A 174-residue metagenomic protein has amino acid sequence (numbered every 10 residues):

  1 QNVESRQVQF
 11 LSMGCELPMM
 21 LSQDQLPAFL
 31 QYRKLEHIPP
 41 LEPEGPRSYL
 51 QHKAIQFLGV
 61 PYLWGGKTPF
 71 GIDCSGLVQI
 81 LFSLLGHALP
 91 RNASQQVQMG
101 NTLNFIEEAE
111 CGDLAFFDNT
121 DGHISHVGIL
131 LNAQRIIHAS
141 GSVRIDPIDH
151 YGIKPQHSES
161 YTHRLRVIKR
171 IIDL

Functional and structural regions predicted by a protein language model:
Q1-V60: Boundary regions of SH3-family modules and the immediately adjacent low-complexity/disordered segments in eukaryotic
C15, G112-D113, Q134: Structural motif
Y62-C111: Catalytic cysteine-centered active-site loop
L103, L131-L174: Aromatic- and glycine-rich peptidoglycan recognition patches
E108-T120: Hydrophobic/aromatic-rich core segments of domains that either
H126-L130: Short beta-strand-centered aromatic/proline hotspots
